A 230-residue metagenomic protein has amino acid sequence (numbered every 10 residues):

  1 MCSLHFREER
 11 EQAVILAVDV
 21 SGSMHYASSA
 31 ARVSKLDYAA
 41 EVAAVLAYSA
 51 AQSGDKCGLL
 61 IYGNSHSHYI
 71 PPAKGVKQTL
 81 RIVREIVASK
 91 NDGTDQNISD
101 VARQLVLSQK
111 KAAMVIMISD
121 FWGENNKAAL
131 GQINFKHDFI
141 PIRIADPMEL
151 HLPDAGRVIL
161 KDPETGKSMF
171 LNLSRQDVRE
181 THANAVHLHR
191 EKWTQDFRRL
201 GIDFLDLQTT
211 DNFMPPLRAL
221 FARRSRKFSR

Functional and structural regions predicted by a protein language model:
M1-A73, M114-M117, E124, Q132 (+1 more regions): An amphipathic, basic-hydrophobic helix/alpha-beta surface used to engage anionic, phosphate-rich ligands or surfaces
C2, E9-Q12, S23-S29, V87-A88 (+2 more regions): A structural preference for long, well-packed, hydrophobic secondary-structure segments
E9, S34, K77, R81 (+3 more regions): Charged, alpha-helix-enriched surfaces in structured cytosolic catalytic cores of large nucleotide-utilizing machines
A40, T94-I98, V186: A conditional alpha-helix N-cap/helix-loop micro-motif detector
E41-Y48, R84, R103-V106: A broadly conserved amphipathic alpha-helix scaffold signal in soluble, globular proteins
V42, Q78, I82, V101 (+1 more regions): Internal, well-ordered alpha-helical segments in soluble enzyme and binding-protein domains
S67-S99: Short, charged loop segments at secondary-structure junctions
Q104-A113, G123-R230: Von Willebrand factor type A / integrin I
